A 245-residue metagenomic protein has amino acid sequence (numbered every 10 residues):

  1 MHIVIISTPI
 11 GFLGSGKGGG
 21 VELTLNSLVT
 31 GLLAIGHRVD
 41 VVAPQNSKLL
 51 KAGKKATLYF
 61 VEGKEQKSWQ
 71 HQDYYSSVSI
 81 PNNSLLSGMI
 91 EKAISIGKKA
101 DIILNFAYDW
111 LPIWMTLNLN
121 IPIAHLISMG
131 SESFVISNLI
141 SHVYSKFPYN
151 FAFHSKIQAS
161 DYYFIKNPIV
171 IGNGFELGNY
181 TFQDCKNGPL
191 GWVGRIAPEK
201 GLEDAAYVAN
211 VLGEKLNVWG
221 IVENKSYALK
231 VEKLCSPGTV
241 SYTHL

Functional and structural regions predicted by a protein language model:
M1-N46: N-terminal subdomain of nucleotide-sugar transferases
I10-F12, A34-S76: N-terminal strand-loop element at the rim of the active site of nucleotide-sugar-dependent glycosyltransferases
Y74-S79, I90-D109, P122-L126: Short N-terminal targeting/anchoring amphipathic segment
I102-N105, T116-F134, P148-H154: Active-site proximal beta-strand in glycosyltransferases
G130-S131, K156-A159, I171-Y180, E223: Short beta-strand->alpha-helix junction loop in the catalytic core of nucleotide-activated group-transfer enzymes
N150-A152, I165-W219: Conserved donor-binding/catalytic core segment of Leloir-type glycosyltransferases
L212-V240: Short, structured helix-loop element that forms part of the nucleotide-activated donor/catalytic region
T243-H244: Conserved small/polar residues in nucleotide/adenosyl-binding loops
